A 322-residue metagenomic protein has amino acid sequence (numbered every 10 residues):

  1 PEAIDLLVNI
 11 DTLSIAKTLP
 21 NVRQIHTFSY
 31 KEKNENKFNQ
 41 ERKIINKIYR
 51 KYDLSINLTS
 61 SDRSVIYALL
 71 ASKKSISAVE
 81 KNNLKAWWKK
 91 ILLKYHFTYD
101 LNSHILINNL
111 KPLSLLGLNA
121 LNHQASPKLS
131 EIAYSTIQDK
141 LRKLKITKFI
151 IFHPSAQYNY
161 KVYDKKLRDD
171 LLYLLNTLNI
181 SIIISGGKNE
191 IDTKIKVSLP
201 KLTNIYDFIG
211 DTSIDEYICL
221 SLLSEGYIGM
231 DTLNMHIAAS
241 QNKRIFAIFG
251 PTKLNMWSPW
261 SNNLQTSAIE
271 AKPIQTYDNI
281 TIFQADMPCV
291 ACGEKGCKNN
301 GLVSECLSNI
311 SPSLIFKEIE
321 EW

Functional and structural regions predicted by a protein language model:
P1-W322: Catalytic machinery of carbohydrate-active enzymes, primarily nucleotide-sugar-dependent glycosyltransferases
